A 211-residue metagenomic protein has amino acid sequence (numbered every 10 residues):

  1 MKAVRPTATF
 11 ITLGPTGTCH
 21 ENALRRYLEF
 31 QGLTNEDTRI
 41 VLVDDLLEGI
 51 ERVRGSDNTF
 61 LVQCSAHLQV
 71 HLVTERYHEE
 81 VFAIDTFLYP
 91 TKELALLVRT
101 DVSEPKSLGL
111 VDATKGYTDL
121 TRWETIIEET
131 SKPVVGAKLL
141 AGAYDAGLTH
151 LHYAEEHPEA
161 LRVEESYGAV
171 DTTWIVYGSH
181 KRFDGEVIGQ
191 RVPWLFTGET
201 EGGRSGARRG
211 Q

Functional and structural regions predicted by a protein language model:
M1-Q211: Domain-level signature for soluble enzymes in the chorismate/prephenate branch of the shikimate pathway
